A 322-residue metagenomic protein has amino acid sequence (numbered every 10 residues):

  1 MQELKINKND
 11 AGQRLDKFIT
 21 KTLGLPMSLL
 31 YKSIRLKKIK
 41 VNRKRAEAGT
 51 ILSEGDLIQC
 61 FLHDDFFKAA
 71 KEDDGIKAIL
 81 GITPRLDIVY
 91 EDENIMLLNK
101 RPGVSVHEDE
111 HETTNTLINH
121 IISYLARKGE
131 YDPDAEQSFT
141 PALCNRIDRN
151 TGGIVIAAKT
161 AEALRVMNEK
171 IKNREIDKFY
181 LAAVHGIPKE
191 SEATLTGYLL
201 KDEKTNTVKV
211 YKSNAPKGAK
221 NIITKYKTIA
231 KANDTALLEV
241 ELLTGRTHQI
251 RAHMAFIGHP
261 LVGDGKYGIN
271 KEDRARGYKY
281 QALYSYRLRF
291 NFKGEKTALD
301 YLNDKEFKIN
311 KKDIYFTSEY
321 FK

Functional and structural regions predicted by a protein language model:
M1-E203, Y315-F316: RNA pseudouridine synthases
M1-K32, G81-L86, K209, A215-I223 (+4 more regions): Pseudouridine synthases involved in rRNA/tRNA modification
R43, N233-D234, L238-E241: Short histidine-centered loop motifs in beta-beta connectors
E47-I51, E239, Y280: Short, surface-exposed secondary-structure edge patches
Q59-F61, E239, R289: Short, well-ordered beta-strand micro-motif
I95-M96, V208, A236: Hydrophobic residues embedded in beta-strands of well-ordered beta-sheets
M167, L195-Y198, L238-V240, R251 (+1 more regions): Beta-strand scaffold of nucleotide-dependent catalytic cores
Y180, A236-L238, Y284-Y286: Short beta-strand micro-motifs in enzyme catalytic cores
